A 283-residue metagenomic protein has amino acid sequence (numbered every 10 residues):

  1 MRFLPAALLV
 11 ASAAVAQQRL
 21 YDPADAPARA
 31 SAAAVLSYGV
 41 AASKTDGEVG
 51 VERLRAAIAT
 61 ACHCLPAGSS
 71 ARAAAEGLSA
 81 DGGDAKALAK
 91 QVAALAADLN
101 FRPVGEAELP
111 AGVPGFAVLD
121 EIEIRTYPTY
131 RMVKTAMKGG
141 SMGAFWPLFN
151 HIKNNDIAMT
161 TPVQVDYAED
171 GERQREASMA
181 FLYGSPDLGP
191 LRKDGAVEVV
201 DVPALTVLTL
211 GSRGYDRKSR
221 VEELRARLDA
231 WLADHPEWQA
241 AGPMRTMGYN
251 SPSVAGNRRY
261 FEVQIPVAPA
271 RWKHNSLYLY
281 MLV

Functional and structural regions predicted by a protein language model:
M1-A6: Classical eukaryotic N-terminal signal peptides for Sec-dependent ER targeting/secretion, especially the positively
A7-A16: Hydrophobic h-region of N-terminal signal peptides that target proteins for export in Gram-negative bacteria
V15-V283: A solvent-exposed interaction/effector surface
